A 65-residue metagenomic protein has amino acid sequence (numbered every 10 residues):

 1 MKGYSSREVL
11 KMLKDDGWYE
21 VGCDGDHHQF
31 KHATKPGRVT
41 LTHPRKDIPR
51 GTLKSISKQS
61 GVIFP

Functional and structural regions predicted by a protein language model:
M1-H27, K31-P65: Basic nucleic-acid-binding interfaces
